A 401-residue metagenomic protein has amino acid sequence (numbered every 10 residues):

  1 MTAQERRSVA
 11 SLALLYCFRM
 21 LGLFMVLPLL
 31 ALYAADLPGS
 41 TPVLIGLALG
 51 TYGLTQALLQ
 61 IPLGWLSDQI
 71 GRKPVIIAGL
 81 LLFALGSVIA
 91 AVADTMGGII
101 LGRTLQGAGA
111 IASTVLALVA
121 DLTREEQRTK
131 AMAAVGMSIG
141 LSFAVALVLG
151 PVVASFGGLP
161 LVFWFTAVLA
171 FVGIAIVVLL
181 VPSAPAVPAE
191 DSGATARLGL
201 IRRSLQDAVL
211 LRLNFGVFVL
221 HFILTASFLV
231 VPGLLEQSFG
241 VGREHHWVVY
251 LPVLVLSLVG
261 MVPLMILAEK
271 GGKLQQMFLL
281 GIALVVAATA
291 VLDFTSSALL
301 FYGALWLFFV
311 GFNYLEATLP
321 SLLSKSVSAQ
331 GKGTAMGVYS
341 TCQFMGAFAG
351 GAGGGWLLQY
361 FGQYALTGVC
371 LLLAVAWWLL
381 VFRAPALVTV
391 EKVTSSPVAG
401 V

Functional and structural regions predicted by a protein language model:
M1-E5, P182-N214: Juxtamembrane intracellular "pre-TM" segments in multi-pass secondary transporters
P28-P42, L229-H245: Short amphipathic helix-loop junctions that connect adjacent transmembrane helices in Major Facilitator Superfamily/SLC
L58-D94: Conserved MFS/SLC helix-loop-helix module at the cytosolic interface between two early adjacent transmembrane helices
Q60-G71, G260-K273, L358: Helix-to-loop junctions at the C-terminal end of transmembrane segments in multipass secondary transporters
G102-G140: Cytoplasmic helix-loop-helix junction between adjacent transmembrane helices in 12-TM secondary transporters
V135-L179: Helix-loop-helix hairpin linking two adjacent transmembrane segments in secondary transporters
V168-V187, W378-A384: C-terminal membrane-cytosol helix-exit motif in multi-pass small-molecule transporters
Q275-L319: C-terminal transmembrane helical hairpin of 12-TM major facilitator-type secondary transporters
